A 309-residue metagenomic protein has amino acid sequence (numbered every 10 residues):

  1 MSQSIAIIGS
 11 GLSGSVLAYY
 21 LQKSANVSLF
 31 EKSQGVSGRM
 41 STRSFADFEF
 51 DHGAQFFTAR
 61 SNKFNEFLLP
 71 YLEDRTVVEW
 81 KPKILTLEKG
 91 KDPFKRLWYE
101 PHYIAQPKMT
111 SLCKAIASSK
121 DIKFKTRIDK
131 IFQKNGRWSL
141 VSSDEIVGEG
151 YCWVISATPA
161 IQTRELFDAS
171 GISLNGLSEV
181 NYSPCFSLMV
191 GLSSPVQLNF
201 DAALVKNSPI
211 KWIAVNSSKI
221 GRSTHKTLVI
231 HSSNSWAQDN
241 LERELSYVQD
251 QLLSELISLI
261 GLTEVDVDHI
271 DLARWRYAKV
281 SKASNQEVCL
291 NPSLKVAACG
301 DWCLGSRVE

Functional and structural regions predicted by a protein language model:
M1-S13: Beta1/beta-strand and adjacent pyrophosphate-binding region of the FAD-binding site in flavoprotein oxidoreductases
I8, Y20-F45: Glycine-rich FAD pyrophosphate-binding loop
S37, V147, Y151-D201, L262-V265: Central helical "cap/lid" subdomain
T42-L85: N-terminal FAD cofactor-binding segment of flavoenzymes
F56-N62, P93-A115, E242-V248: Short beta-strand to alpha-helix junction loop
F124-S139: A conserved short coil-to-beta-strand element within the FAD-binding core of flavoproteins
M189-L241, Y247, Q251-I260: Active-site substrate-recognition segment that forms the wall of the catalytic cavity or substrate channel
D250, I257-L294, A298: Flavin (FAD/FMN) cofactor-binding core of flavoprotein oxidoreductases
